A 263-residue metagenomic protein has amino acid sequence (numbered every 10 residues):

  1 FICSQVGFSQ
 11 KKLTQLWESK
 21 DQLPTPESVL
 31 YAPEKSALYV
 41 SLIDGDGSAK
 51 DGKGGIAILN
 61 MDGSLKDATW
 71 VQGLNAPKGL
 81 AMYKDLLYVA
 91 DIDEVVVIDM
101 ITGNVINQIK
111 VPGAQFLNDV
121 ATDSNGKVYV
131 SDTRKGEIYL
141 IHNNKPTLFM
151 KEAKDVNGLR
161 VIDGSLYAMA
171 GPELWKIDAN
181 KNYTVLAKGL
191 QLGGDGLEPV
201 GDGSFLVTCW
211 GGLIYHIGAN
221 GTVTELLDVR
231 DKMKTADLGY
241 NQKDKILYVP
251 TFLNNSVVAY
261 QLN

Functional and structural regions predicted by a protein language model:
F1-L13: Bacterial Sec-dependent N-terminal signal peptides
L13, W17, E94-V95, M100-N125 (+1 more regions): Asp-box/WD-like beta-propeller blade repeats and closely related beta-sheet repeat scaffolds
L13-K20, S64-V71, N104-K110, K145-K151 (+2 more regions): A short beta-strand motif characteristic of beta-propeller blades
Q22-K35, G52-K53, Q72-L86, P112-V128 (+6 more regions): Beta-rich, blade/repeat-based domains predominating in secreted/periplasmic proteins but also intracellular
S41-S64: Beta-propeller domains
D44-S48, E94, K135-E137, E173-W175 (+1 more regions): Short glycine/acidic-enriched loop and turn motifs that connect beta-strands
K50-K53, Y139, Y215, S256-Q261: Structural motif
L59-S64, D99-N104, I141-K145, D178-N182 (+2 more regions): Short loop/turn segments that connect beta-strands within beta-propeller blades
